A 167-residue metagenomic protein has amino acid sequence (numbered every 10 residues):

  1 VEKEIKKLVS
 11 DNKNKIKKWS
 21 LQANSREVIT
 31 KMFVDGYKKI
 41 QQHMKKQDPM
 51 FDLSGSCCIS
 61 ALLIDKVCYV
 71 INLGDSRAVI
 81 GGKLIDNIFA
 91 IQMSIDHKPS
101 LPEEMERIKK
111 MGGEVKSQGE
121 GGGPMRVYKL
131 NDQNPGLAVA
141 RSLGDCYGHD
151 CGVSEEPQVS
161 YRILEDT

Functional and structural regions predicted by a protein language model:
V1-T167: PP2C/PPM-type serine/threonine phosphatase catalytic domain
